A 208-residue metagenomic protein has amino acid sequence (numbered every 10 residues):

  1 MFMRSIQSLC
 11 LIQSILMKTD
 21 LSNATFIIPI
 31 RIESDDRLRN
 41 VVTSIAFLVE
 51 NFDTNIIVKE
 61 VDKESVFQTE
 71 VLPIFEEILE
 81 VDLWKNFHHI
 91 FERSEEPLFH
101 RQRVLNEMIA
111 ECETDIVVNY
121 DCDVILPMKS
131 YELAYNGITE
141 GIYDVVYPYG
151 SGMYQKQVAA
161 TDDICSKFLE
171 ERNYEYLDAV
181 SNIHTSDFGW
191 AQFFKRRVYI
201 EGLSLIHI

Functional and structural regions predicted by a protein language model:
S8-F47: N-proximal low-complexity "stem/linker" segments adjacent to membrane-targeting elements
S34, K59-L72, V124: A conserved acidic beta->alpha catalytic loop
D53-S65, I90-S94: Short beta-strand/loop segment that forms part of the nucleotide-sugar
F67-E111: Active-site-proximal specificity loops/subdomain of glycosyltransferases
I109, P127-S204: Conserved catalytic core of nucleotide-sugar-dependent glycosyltransferases
D115-I125: Short beta-strand-to-loop acidic/aromatic patch adjacent to the donor-nucleotide binding site
I206-I208: Conserved small/polar residues in nucleotide/adenosyl-binding loops
